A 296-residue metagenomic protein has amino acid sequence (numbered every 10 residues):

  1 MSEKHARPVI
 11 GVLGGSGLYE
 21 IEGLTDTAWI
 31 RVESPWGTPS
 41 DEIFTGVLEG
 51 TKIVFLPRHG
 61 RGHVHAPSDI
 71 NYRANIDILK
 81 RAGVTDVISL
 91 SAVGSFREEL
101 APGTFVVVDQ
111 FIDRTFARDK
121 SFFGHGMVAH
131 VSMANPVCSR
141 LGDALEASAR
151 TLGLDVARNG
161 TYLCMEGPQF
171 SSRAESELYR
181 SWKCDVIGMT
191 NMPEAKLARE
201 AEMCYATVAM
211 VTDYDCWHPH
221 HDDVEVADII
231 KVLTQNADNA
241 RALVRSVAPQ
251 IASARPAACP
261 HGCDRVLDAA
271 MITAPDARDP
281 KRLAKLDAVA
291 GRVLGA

Functional and structural regions predicted by a protein language model:
M1-N135, G291-A296: Metabolite-binding pocket within alpha/beta catalytic cores that recognizes anionic/polar moieties
K80-G83, R180, R199: Non-catalytic positions within long, well-ordered alpha-helices that form the structural scaffold/packing of enzyme
T85-D86, D185, C204: Short acidic/polar active-site loop segments enriched in Thr and Asp
R140, A144-D155, A242-Q250: Generic non-transmembrane alpha-helical segments
T151-D185, I272: Active-site/ligand-binding-proximal alpha/beta "capping" segment
M189-A227: Zn-dependent metallopeptidase/amidohydrolase metal-coordination segment
C216-D264: His/Asp/Glu-rich mid-to-C-terminal helical/loop segments that flank catalytic regions of hydrolases
R265-A296: Acidic, Ser/Thr-rich low-complexity intrinsically disordered segments
